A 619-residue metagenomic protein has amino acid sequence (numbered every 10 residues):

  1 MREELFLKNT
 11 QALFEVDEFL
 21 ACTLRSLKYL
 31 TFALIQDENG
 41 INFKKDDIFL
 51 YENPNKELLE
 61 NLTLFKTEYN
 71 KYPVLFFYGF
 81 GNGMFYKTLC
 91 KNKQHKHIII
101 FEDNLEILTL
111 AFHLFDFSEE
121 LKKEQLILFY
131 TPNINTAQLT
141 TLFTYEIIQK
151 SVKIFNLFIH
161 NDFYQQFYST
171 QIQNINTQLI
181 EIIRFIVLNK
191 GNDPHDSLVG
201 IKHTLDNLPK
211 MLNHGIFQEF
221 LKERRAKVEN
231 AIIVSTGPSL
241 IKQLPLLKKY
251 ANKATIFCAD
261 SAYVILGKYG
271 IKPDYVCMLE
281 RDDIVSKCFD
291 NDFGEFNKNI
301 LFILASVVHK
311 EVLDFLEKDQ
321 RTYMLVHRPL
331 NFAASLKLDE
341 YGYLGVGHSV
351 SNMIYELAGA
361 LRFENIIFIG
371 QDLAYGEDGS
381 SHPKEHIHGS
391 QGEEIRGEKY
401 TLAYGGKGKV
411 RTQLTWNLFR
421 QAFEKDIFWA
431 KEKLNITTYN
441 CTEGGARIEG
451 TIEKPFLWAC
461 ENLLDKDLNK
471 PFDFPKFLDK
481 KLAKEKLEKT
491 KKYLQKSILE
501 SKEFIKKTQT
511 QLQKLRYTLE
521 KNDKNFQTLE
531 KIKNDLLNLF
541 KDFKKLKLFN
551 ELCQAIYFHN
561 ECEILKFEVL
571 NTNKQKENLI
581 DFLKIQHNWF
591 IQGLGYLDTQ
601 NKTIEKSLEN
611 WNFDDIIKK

Functional and structural regions predicted by a protein language model:
M1-A231, P238-T255, V264-Y269, Y275 (+4 more regions): N-terminal donor/sugar-recognition subdomains of glycan-related enzymes, prototypically the membrane-proximal stem
K71-L75, E229-I233, C277-L279, A333-Y343 (+1 more regions): Short, basic, glycine/proline-bearing loop/turn elements
Y78, T236, A305, Y343 (+2 more regions): Glycine- and other small-residue-rich loops at beta-strand/loop junctions that grip anionic moieties
F101-N104, A259-S261, I369-D372: A short glycine-rich beta-strand->turn/loop micro-motif centered on a GG-aromatic cluster
S235, L266, F368-G370: Short, conserved catalytic/metal-binding motifs centered on acidic residues
K253-Y263, K268-F315, V326-R328, S335-L336 (+1 more regions): Catalytic or ion-translocation cores adjacent to nucleophile or general acid/base/metal-coordination motifs in diverse
K310-L373: Active-site/ligand-binding-proximal alpha/beta "capping" segment
G345, I354-F428, L434-N435, C441-L457: Catalytic cores of enzyme domains
